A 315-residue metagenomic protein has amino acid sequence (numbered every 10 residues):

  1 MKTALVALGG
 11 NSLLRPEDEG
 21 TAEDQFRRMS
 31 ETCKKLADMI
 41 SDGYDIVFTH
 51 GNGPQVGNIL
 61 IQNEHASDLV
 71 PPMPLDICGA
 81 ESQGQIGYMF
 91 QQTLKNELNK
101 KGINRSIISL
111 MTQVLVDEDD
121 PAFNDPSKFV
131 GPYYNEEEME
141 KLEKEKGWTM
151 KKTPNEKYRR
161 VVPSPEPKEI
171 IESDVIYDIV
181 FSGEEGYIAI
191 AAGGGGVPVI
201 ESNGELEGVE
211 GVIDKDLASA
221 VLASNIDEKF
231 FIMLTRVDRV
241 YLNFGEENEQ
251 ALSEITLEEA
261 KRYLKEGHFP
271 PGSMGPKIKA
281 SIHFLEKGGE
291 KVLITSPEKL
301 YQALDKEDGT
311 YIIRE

Functional and structural regions predicted by a protein language model:
K2-E315: C-terminal catalytic "cap/lid" subdomain
